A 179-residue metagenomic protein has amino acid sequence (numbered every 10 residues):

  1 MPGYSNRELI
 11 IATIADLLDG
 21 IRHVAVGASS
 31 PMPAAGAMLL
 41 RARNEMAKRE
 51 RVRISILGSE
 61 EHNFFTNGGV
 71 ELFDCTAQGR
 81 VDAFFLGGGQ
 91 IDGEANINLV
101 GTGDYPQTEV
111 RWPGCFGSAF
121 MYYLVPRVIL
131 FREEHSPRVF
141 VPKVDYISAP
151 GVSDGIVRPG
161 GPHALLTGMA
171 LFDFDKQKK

Functional and structural regions predicted by a protein language model:
M1-G69, R80: N-terminal active-site beta-alpha-beta segment that forms phosphate/nucleotide-binding and substrate-recognition loops
E61-K179: Conserved phosphate- and dinucleotide-binding cores of soluble alpha/beta proteins, encompassing both enzyme active
